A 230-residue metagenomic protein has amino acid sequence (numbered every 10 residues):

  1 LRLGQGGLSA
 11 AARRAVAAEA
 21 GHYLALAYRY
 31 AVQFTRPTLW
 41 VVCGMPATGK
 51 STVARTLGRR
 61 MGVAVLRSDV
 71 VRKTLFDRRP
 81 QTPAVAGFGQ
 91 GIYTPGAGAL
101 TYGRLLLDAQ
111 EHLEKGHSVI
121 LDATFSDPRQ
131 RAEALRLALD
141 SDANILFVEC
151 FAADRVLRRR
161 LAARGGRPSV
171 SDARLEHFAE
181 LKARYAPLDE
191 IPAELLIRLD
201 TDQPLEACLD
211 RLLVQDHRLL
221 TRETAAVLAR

Functional and structural regions predicted by a protein language model:
L1-V42: ATP/Mg2+ or Mg2+-diphosphate-binding catalytic cores that bind nucleotide phosphates or diphosphates via glycine-rich
P46: The conserved Walker
K50: Conserved lysine of the Walker
R55-H117: Conserved substrate/cofactor phosphate-moiety recognition/catalytic segment in nucleotide-dependent phosphotransferases
V70-R72, F125-D127, F151-R158, Q203-L205: Conserved nucleotide-binding/hydrolysis micro-motifs of P-loop NTPases
K115-V119, N144-L146: Loop/turn-to-beta-strand initiation segments
D140-L161, L199: Conserved phosphate-donor/acceptor-positioning beta-strand/loop module used by diverse small-molecule
A163-R211, L219-R230: Small-molecule kinase domains that catalyze NTP-dependent phosphoryl transfer to phosphate-bearing small molecules
